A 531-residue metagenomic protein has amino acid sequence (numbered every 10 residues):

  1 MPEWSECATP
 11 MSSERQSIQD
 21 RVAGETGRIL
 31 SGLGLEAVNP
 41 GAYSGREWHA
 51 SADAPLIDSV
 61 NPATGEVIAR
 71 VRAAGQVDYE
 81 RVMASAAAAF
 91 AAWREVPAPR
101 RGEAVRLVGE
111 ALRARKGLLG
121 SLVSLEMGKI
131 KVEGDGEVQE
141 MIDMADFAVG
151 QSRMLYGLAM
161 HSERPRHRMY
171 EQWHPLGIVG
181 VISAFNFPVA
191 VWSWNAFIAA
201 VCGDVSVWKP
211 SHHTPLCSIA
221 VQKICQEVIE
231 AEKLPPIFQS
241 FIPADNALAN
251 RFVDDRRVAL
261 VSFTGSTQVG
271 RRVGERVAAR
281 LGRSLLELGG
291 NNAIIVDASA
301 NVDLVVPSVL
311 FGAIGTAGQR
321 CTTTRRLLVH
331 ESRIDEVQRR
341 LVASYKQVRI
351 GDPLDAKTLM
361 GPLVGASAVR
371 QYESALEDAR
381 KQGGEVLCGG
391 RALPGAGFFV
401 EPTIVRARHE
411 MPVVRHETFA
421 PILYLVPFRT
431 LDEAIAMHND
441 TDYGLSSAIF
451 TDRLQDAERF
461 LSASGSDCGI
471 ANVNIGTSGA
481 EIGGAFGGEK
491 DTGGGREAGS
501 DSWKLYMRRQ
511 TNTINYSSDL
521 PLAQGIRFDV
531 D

Functional and structural regions predicted by a protein language model:
P2-A63: Hydrophobic face of amphipathic alpha-helices that form TPR/SEL1-like repeat modules and related alpha-solenoid
W4-S12, T64-A69, L234, V258 (+5 more regions): Conserved C-terminal structural/oligomerization subdomain of aldehyde/semialdehyde dehydrogenase
G65, R101, V123, A145 (+9 more regions): Residue-level signal for inorganic ion chemistry
E66-L155, R166: Glycine-rich loop-to-alpha-helix module at the N-terminal edge of alpha/beta enzyme cores
I68-A74, A89-E95, V181, I294-D297 (+5 more regions): Short, well-ordered beta-strand elements within core beta-sheets of diverse protein domains
D146-H161, Q347-I350, K381, V386-C388 (+2 more regions): Proline-centered turn/helix-capping motifs that create local helix->coil transitions or kinks
G157-L304, F428: Rossmann-like NAD(P) dinucleotide-binding subdomain of oxidoreductase/dehydrogenase enzymes
I224-E227, Q268-H409, L431-D432, A436-M437 (+3 more regions): ALDH superfamily catalytic-core signature
